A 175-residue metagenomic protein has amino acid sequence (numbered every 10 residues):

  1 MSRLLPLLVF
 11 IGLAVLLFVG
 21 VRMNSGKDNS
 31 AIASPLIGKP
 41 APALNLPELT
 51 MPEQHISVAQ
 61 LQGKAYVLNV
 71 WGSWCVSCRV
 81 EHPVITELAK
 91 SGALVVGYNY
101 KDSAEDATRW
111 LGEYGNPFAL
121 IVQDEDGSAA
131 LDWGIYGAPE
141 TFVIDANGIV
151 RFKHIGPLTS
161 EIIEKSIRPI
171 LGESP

Functional and structural regions predicted by a protein language model:
M1-P47, P175: N-terminal targeting signals for export/organelle localization
P42, Y66, A138-P139: Short loop/turn microsegments at loop-to-beta-strand junctions
L49-M51, A146: Short, ordered coil/turn segments that flank beta-strands lining enzyme active or ligand-binding pockets
I56-V76: Short active-site neighborhood of thiol/selenol oxidoreductases, capturing the structured segment around
V67-L68, V95, T141: Hydrophobic beta-strand anchors of alpha/beta hydrolase catalytic cores
S73-V80, E140: C-type cytochrome heme c attachment motif
R79-G115, E125-L131: Structural microenvironment flanking redox-active thiols in thiol-disulfide oxidoreductases
G112-P117, D124-P175: Thiol/disulfide oxidoreductase modules built on the thioredoxin-like
